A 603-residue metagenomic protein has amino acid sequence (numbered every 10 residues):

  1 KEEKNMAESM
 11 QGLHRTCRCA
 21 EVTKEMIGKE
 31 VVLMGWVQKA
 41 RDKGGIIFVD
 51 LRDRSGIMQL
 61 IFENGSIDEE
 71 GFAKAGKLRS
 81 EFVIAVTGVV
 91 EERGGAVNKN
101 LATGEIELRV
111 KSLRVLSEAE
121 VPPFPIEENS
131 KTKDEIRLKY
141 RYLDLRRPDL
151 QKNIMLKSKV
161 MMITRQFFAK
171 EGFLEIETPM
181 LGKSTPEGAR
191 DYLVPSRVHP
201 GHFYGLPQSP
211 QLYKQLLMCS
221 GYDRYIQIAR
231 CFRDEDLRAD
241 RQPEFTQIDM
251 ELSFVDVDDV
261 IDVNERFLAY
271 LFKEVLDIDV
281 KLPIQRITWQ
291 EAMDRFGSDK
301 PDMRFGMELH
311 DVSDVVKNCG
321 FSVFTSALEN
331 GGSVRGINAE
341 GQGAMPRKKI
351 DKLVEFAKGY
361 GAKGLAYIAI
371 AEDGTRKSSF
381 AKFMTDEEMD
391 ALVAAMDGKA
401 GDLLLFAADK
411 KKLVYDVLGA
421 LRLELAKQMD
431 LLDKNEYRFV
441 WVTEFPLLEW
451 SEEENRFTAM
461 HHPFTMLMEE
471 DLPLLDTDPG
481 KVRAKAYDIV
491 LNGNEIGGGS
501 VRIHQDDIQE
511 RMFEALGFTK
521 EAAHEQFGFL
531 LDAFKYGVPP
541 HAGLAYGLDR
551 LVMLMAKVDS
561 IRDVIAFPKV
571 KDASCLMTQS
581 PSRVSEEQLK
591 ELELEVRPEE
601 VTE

Functional and structural regions predicted by a protein language model:
E2-E603: Class II aminoacyl-tRNA synthetase catalytic cores and aaRS-like
